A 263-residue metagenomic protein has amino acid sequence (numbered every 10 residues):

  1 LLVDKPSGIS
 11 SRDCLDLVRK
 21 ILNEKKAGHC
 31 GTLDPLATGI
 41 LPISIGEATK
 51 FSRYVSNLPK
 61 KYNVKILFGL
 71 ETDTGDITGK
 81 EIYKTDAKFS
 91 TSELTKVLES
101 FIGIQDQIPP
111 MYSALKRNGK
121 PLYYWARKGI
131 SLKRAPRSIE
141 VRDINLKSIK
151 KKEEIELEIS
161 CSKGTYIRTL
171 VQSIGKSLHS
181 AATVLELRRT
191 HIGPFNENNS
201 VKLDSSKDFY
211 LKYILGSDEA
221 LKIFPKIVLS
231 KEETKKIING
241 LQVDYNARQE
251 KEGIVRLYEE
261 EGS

Functional and structural regions predicted by a protein language model:
L1-D4, S10-L33, A37-I40, S92-S100 (+3 more regions): Accessory RNA 3′-end/elbow-binding domains used by RNA modification enzymes
K20-E24, P42, L132-H179: The conserved catalytic core of RNA pseudouridine synthases
K26-S56, Y124: Glycine/acidic-rich beta-strand-loop module
I43, V64, G119, L170 (+2 more regions): Residue-level signal for inorganic ion chemistry
R53-F68, L132-L146: Structural signature of FAD isoalloxazine-binding scaffolds in flavoprotein oxidoreductases
Y54-D106: Acidic, low-complexity central loop/insert segments
I66-F68, R127, D143-S148, I159-K163 (+1 more regions): Short, structured patches in soluble enzyme cores that scaffold and shape functional sites
S113, R117-R142: Extended alpha-helical targeting/anchoring segments, especially N-terminal organellar/secretory targeting helices
